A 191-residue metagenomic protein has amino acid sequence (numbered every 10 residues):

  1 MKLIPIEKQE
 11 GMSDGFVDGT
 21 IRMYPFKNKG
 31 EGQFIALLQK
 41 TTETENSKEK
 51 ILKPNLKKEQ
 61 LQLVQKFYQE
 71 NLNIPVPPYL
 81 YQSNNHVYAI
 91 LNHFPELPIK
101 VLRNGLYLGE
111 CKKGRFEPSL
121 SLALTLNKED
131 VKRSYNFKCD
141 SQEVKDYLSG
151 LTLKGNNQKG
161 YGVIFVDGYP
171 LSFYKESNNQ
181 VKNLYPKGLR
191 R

Functional and structural regions predicted by a protein language model:
M1-E10: Conserved Class I S-adenosyl-L-methionine
Q9-S13, K29, K145: A short acidic, often aromatic-flanked loop/helix-cap motif at beta-alpha or helix-coil junctions that lines enzyme
G19-K50: Core SAM-dependent methyltransferase catalytic element
T41-R191: Polybasic, low-complexity RNA-engagement segments
